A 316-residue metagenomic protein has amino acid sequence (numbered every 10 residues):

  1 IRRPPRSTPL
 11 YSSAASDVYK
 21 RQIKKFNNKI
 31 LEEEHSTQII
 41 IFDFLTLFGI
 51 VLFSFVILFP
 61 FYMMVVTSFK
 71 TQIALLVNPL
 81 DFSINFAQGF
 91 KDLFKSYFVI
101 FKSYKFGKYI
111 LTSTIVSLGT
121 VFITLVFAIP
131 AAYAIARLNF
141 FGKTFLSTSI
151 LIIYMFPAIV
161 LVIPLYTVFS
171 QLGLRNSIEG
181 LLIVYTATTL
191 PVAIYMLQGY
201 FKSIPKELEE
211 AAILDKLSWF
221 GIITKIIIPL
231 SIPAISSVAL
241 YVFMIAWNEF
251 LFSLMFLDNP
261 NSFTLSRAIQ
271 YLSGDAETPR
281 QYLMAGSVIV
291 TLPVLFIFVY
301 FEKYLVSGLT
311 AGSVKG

Functional and structural regions predicted by a protein language model:
I1-Y19: Single conserved hydrophobic/aromatic residue that forms the stacking wall/gate of nucleotide- or nucleobase-binding
T8, Y19-Q22, F55, Y133: Intrinsically disordered, tyrosine-centered linear signaling motifs in cytosolic regions
S16, F26-N27, L214, W247: Intrinsic-disorder/low-complexity regions
K20-S36: Short, Lys/Arg-rich, polar N-terminal cytosolic tail immediately upstream of the first transmembrane signal-anchor
E34, F42-G316: A structural signal for multi-pass alpha-helical bundles of membrane permease subunits that mediate small-molecule
